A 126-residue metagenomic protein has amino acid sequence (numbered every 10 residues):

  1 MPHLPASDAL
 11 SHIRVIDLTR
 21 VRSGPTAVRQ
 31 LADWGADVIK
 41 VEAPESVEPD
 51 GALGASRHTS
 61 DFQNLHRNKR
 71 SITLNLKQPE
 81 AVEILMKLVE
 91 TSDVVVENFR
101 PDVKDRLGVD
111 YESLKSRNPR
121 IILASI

Functional and structural regions predicted by a protein language model:
M1-I126: N-terminal helix-loop segment corresponding to the beta1-alpha1 unit of nucleotide/adenylate-binding folds
